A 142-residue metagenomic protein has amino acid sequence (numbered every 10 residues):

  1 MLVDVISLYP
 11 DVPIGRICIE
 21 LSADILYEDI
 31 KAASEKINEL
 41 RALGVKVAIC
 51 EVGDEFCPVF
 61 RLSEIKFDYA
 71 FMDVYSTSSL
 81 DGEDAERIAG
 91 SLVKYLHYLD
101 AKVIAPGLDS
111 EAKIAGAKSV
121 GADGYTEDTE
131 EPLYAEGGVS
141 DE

Functional and structural regions predicted by a protein language model:
M1-D4, A32-E35, E83-S91: Charged helix-capping and loop-helix junction motifs
M1-V12, N38, D54, V59: Bacterial c-di-GMP phosphodiesterase EAL domain
D4-R16, L43, Y98: Helix C-cap/alpha-to-beta connector motif
R16-E28, V45-E142: EAL-family c-di-GMP phosphodiesterase catalytic domain
I37-L43: Mobile, glycine- and charge-enriched loop segments and immediately flanking short secondary-structure elements within
